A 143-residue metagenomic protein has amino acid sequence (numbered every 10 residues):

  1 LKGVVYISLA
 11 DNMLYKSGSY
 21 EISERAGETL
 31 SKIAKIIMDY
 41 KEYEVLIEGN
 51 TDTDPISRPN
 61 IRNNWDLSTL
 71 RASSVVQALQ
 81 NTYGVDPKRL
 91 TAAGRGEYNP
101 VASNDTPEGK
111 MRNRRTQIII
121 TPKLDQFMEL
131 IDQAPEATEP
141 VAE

Functional and structural regions predicted by a protein language model:
L1-T51: Domain-scale macromolecular recognition modules
K16-G27, Y40, N50-E143: Periplasmic OmpA-like peptidoglycan-binding domain that tethers envelope proteins to the cell wall
